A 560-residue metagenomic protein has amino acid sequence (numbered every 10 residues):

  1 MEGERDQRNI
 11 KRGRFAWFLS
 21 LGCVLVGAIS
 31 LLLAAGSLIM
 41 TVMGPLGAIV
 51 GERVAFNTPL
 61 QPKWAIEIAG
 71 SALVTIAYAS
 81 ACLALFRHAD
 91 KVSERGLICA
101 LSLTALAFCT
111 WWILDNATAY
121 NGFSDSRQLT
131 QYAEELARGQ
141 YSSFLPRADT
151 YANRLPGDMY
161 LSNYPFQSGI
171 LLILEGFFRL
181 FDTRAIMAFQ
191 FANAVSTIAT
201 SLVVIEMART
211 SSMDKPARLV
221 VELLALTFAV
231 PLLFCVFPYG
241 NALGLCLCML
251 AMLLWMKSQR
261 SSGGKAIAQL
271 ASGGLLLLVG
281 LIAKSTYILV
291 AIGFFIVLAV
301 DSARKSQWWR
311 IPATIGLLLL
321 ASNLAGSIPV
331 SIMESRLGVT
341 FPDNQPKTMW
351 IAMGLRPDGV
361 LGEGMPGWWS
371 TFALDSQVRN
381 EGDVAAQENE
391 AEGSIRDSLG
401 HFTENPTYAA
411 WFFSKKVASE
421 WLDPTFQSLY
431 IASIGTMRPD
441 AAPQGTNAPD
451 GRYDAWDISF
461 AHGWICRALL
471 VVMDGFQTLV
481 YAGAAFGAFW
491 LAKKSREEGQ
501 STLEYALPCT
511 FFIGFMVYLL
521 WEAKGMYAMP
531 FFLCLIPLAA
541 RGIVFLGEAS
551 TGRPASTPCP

Functional and structural regions predicted by a protein language model:
M1-L114, T314-L319, S550-T551, C559: Start-transfer (signal-anchor) and selected internal transmembrane alpha helices of multi-pass inner/ER membrane
R53-L73, R184-N193, K415-F512: Membrane-interface anchor segments at the N-terminal boundary of transmembrane helices in multi-pass membrane enzymes
A117-Y132, A137-I173, T183-R184, D343 (+3 more regions): Extracytoplasmic catalytic/substrate-binding loops of multi-pass membrane glycan-assembly enzymes
S142-L155, S335-T446: Membrane-proximal stem/loop segments at transmembrane-domain junctions that anchor or position
M159-E175, L180-L202, R467-D474: Loop-to-helix entry region of an early transmembrane alpha helix in multi-pass inner-membrane enzymes
F189-S196, V220-W255, A283-V290, Y527-F532: Multi-pass, polyprenyl lipid-linked donor-dependent membrane glycosyltransferases
F191-S212, L250, A482-F489: Transmembrane-helix motifs of polytopic, lipid-linked glycan transferases
V204-T227, C246, S501-Y505: Transmembrane-helix signature of polytopic, membrane-embedded enzymes that assemble or transfer cell-envelope glycans
